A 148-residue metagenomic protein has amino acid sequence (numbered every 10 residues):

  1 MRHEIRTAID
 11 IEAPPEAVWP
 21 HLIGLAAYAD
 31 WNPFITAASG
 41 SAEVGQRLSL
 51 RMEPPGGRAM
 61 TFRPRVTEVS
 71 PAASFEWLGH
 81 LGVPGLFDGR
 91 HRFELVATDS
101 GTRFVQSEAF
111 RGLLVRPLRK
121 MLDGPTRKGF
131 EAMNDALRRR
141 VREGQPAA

Functional and structural regions predicted by a protein language model:
M1-E43, R103, A148: Hydrophobic ligand-binding cavity/cleft-lining segments
A29-D30, S39-S41, P55-R103, A109-L114 (+2 more regions): Hydrophobic-ligand binding "helix-grip"
G45-S49: Short coil-to-beta transition motif at edge beta-strands of beta-rich domains
R103, A109-A148: A conserved amphipathic terminal alpha-helix motif
